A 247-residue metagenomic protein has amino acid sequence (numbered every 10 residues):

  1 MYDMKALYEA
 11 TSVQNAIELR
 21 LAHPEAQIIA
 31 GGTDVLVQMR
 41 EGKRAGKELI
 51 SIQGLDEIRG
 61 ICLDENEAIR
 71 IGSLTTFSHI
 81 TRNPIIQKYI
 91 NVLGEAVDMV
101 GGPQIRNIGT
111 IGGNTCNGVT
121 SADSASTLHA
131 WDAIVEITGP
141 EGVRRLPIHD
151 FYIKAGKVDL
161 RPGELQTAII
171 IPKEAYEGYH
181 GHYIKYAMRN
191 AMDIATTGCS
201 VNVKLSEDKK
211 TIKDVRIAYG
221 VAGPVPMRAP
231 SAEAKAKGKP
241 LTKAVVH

Functional and structural regions predicted by a protein language model:
M1-H247: C-terminal structural segment of proteins
